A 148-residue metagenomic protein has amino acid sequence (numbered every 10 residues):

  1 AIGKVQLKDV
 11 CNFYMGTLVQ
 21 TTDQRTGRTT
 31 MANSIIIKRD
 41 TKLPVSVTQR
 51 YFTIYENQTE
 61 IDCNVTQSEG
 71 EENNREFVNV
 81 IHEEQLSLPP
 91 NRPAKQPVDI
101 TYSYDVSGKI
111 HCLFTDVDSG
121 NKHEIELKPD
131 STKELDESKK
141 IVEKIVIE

Functional and structural regions predicted by a protein language model:
I2-E148: Acidic low-complexity intrinsically disordered segments
